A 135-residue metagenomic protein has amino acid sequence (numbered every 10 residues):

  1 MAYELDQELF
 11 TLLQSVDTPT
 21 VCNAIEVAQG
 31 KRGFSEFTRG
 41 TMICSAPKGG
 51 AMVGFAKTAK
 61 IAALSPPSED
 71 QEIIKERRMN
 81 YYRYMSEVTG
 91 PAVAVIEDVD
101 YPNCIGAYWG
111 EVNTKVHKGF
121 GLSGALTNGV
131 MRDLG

Functional and structural regions predicted by a protein language model:
L5-N80: N-terminal low-complexity or amphipathic/hydrophobic leaders
D17-A24, F55, W109, N113 (+2 more regions): General structural feature for long, well-ordered alpha-helical segments within catalytic domains of soluble enzymes
R83-N128: Extracellular/luminal Protease-associated
R132-G135: Histidine/lysine/aspartate-rich catalytic loop segments that bind and position anionic ligands
